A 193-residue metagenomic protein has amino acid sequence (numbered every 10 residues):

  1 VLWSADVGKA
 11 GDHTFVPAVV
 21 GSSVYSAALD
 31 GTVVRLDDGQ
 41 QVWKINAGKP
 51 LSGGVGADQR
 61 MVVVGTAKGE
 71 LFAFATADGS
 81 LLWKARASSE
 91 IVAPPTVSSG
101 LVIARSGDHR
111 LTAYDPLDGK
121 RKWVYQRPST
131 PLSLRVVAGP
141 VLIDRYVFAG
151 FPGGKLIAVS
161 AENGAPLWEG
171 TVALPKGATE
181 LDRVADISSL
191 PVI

Functional and structural regions predicted by a protein language model:
V1-A18, V42-D58, L81-S98, R121-D144 (+2 more regions): Extracytoplasmic beta-rich repeat domains
A28, T66-A67, S106-G107, F151-P152: Structural signature of WD-repeat beta-propellers
A28-G39: Beta-propeller domains
G31, G69, S80, A93 (+4 more regions): Glycine-centered loop/turn positions within well-structured domains that cap or flank conserved ligand/cofactor-binding
D37-Q40, A75-D78, D115-G119, S160-G164: Short loop/turn segments that connect beta-strands within beta-propeller blades
A57, V63-K68, F72-A73, L81: Non-cytosolic head/periplasmic domains of membrane-anchored proteins
